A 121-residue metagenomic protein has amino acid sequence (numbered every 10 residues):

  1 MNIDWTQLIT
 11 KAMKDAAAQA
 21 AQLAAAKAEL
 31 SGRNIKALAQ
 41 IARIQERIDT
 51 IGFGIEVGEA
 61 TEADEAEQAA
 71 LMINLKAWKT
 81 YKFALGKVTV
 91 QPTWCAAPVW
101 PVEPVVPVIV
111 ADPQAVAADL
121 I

Functional and structural regions predicted by a protein language model:
M1-I121: A preference for well-ordered globular domain cores that mediate specific macromolecular interactions or catalysis
